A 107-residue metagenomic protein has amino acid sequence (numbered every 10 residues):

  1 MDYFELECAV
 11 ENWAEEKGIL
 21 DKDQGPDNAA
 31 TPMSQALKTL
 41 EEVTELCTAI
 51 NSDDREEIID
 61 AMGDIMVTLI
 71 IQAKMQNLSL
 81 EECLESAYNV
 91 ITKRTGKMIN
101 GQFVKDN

Functional and structural regions predicted by a protein language model:
M1-M62, M66-N107: Flexible "arm" and connector segments at domain edges
